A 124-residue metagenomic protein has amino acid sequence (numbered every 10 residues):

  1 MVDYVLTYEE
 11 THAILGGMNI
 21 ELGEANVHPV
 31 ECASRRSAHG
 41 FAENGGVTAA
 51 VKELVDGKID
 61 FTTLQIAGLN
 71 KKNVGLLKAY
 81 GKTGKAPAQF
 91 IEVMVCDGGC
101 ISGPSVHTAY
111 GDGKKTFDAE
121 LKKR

Functional and structural regions predicted by a protein language model:
M1-R124: Iron-sulfur-associated redox domains of electron-transfer enzymes in respiratory and anaerobic energy metabolism
